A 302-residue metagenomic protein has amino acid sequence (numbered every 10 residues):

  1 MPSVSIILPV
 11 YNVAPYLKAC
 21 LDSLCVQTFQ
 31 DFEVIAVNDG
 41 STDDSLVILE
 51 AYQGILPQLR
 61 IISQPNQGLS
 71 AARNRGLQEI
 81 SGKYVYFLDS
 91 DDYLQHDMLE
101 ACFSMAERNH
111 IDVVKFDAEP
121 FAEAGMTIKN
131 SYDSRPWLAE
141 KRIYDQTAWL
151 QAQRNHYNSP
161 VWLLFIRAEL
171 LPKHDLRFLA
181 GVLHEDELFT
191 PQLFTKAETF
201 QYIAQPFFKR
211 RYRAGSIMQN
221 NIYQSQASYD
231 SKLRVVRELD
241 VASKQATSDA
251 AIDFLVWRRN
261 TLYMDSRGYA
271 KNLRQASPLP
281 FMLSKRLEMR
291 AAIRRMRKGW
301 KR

Functional and structural regions predicted by a protein language model:
M1-C25: N-proximal low-complexity "stem/linker" segments adjacent to membrane-targeting elements
S23, N38-I48, P65: A conserved acidic beta->alpha catalytic loop
D31-G40, R60-P65, D89-S90: Short beta-strand/loop segment that forms part of the nucleotide-sugar
Q64-I80, S90: Glycine-rich, basic loop-to-helix element that forms the pyrophosphate-binding segment of sugar-nucleotide handling
L69, S90-F200, R211-Q226: Donor-binding/catalytic cores of nucleotide-activated saccharide and glycerol-phosphate transferases/polymerases
V85: Short aromatic/hydrophobic "clamp" motif used to bind/position activated sugar donors
Q205-A214, Q219-T247, G268-L279: Catalytic core of nucleotide-sugar-dependent glycosyltransferases
M264-R302: Membrane-interface aromatic/basic loop that binds lipid-linked glycans or pyrophosphate carriers, typified by
